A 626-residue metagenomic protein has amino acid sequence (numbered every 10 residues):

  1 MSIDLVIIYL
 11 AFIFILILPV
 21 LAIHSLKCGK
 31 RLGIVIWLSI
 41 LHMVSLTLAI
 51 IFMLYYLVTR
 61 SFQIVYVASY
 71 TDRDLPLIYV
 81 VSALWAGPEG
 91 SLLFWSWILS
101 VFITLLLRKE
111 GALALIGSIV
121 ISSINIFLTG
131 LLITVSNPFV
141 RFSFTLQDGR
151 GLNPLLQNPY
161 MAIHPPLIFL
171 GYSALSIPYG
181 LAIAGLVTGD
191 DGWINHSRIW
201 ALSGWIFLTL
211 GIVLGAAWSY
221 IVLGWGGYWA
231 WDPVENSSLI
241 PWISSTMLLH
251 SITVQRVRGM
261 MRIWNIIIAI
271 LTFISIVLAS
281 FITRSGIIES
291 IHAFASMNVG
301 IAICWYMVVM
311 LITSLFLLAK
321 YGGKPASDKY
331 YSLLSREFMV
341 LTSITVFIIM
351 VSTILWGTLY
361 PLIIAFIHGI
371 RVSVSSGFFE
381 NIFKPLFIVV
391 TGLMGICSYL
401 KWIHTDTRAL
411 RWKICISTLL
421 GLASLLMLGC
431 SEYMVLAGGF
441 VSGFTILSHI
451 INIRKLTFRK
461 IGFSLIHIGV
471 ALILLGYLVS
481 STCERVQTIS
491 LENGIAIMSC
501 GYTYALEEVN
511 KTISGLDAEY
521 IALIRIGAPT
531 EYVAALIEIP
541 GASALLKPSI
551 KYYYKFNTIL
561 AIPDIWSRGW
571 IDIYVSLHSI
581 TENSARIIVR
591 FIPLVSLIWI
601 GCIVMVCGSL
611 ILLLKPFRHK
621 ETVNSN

Functional and structural regions predicted by a protein language model:
M1-I7, L32, Y55-E89, N137-P165 (+8 more regions): Membrane-interface interhelical loops and short amphipathic "cap" helices that link adjacent transmembrane segments
M1-K30, L41-L48, F62, P233-I240 (+5 more regions): Contiguous transmembrane helix-bundle modules in multi-pass membrane proteins
V20-I36, V65, L99-S118, I183-H196 (+5 more regions): Membrane-interfacial helix termini and the short, flexible loops that connect transmembrane helices in multi-pass
L21-G29, V140-T145, S173-I194, A217-G224 (+3 more regions): Conserved, charged catalytic cores of large soluble enzymes
L38-V44, V120-S123, W193-L214, G259-I276 (+2 more regions): Interfacial and helix-entry/exit segments of alpha-helical transmembrane bundles in multi-pass inner-membrane proteins
L46-A68, S82-I103, L131-R141, L239 (+4 more regions): Transmembrane-helix bundle segments that line or gate the permeation/cavity pathway in multi-pass membrane proteins
E110-F144, S176-L202, I206-T209: Carboxylate/His-rich catalytic cores and anion/metal-binding grooves
G421, A471-E621: Accessory, solvent-exposed terminal regions and/or long lumenal/extracellular loops of proteins
